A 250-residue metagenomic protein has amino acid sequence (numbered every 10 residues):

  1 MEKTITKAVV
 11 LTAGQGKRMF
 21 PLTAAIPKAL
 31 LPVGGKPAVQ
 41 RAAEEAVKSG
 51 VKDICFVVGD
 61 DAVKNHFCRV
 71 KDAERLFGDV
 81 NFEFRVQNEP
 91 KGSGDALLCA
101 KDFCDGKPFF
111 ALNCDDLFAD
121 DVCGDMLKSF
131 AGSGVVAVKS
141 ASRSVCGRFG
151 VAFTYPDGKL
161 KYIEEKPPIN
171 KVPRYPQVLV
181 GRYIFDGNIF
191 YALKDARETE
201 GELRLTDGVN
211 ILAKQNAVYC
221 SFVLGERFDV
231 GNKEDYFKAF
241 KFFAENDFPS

Functional and structural regions predicted by a protein language model:
M1-V10, R18-P21, P32, K36-A111 (+1 more regions): Conserved N-terminal catalytic core of the sugar/cofactor nucleotidyltransferase
L30, A152-T154, C220: A structural signal for short hydrophobic beta-strand segments in well-ordered beta-sheet cores
D72-V80, F153-Y155, I211-A213: Short, conserved catalytic or adaptor-binding loops enriched in Gly and charged residues
N113-L117: The conserved acidic donor/metal-binding loop of glycosyltransferases
F118-A119, F185: Hydrophobic/aromatic residue at the end of a short beta strand that borders the catalytic acidic motif
D120-C146: Conserved donor-nucleotide/metal-binding helix-loop-beta segment in metal-dependent transferases, i.e., the alpha-helix
L127-K128, P156-S250: Catalytic-core segments of class I nucleotidyltransferases/pyrophosphorylases that form NMP-activated intermediates
S140-S144, R148-Y162, K166: Ligand/cofactor pocket segment of small-molecule handling proteins
